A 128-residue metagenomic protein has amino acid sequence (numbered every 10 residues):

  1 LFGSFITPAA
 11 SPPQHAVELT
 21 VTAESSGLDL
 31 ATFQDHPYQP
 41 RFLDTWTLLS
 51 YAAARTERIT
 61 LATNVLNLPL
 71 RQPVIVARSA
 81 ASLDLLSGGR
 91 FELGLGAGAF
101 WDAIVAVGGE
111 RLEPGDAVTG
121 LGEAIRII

Functional and structural regions predicted by a protein language model:
L1-T56, T60: N-terminal beta1-alpha1-beta2 module of alpha/beta enzyme domains
F2-S11, L70-I128: Flexible, glycine-rich active-site loops centered on histidine and acidic residues that chelate a metal or position
F33-Q34, N64, G94-G96: Structural motif
Y38-Q39, N67-L68, A99: Positions that flank functional sites
T56, T63, S82: Ser/Thr-centric signal marking residues that sit in or immediately flank functional binding/regulatory motifs
T60-P73: Structural motif corresponding to the early beta-alpha repeats
